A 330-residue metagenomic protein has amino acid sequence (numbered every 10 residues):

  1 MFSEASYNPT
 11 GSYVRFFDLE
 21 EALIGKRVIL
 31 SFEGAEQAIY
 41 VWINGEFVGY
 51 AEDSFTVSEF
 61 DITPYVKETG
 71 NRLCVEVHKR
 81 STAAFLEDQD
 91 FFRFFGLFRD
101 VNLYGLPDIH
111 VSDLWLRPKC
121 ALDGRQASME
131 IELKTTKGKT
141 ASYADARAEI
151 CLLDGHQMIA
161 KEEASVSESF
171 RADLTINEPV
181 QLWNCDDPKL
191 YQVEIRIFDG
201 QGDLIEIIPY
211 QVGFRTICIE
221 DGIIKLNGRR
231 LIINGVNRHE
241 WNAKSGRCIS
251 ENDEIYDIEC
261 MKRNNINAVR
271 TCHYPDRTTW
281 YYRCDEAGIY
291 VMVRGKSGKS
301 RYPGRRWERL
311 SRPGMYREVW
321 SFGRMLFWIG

Functional and structural regions predicted by a protein language model:
S3-D113, G138-T140, Q157, P275-T278 (+1 more regions): Accessory beta-strand-rich segments of carbohydrate-active enzymes
G45, V101, Y191, G228 (+1 more regions): Conserved, mostly hydrophobic/aromatic
G49, N184, N267-T271: Short catalytic-loop micro-motif centered on adjacent basic/acidic residues
F55-F60, P64, T82-L86, F198 (+1 more regions): Active-site mouth of glycoside hydrolases
K67-E68, K134-C218: Extended acidic/polar, glycine-enriched regions that form or flank non-catalytic beta-rich accessory modules
F98-W115, R215-R229: Low-complexity, Pro/Ser/Thr- and charge-rich linker/hinge segments at domain boundaries
D108-G138: Surface beta-strand/loop "capping" patches
